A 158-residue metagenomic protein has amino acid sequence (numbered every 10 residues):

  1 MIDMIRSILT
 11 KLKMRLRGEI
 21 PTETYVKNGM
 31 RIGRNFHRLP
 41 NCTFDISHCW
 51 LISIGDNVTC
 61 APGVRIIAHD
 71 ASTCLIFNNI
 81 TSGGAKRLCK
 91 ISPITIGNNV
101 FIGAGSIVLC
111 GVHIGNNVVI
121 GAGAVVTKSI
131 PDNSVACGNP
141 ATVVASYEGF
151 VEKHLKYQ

Functional and structural regions predicted by a protein language model:
M1-M30, R34-N35, V64, D70-T73 (+2 more regions): Terminal amphipathic alpha-helical/low-complexity segments used for targeting or macromolecular assembly
T22-T24, F44, K86, A122: Short, functionally important structural connectors and interaction interfaces within domains
R34, D56, G97-N98, H113-N117 (+1 more regions): Structural motif
L39-H113, N139-P140, S146-E148: Flexible, glycine/small-residue-enriched loop-and-beta-strand segment within the central core of proteins
P62, A122, D132: Residues that flank catalytic or metal-binding motifs in active/ligand-binding sites
A104-V119, A124-K128: Beta-rich strand-turn-strand
